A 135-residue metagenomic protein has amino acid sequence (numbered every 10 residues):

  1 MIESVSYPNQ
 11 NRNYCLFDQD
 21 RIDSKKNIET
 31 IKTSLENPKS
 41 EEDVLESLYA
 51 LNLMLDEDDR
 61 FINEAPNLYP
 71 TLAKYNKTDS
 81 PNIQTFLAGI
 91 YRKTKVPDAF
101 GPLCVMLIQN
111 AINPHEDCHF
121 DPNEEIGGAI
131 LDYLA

Functional and structural regions predicted by a protein language model:
M1-S24, T33, A135: Short, compositionally biased, intrinsically disordered N-terminal export/targeting signals, typified by the non-Sec
S4-S6, Y14, L51, C104-I108 (+1 more regions): Polar, low-complexity export/assembly segments characteristic of proteins that are secreted or assemble on the cell
D20, S24, N37, E41 (+4 more regions): Inter-repeat boundary and helix-capping residues of tandem alpha-helical solenoids
I22-S34, E57-Y75, V96-P114: Amphipathic alpha-helical scaffolding segments comprising HEAT/armadillo-like alpha-solenoid repeats
L35-K39, Y75-K77, Y91, L107-F120 (+1 more regions): Alpha-solenoid helical repeat architecture
E41-S47, S80, Q84, F100 (+1 more regions): Residue-level detector of extended alpha-helical repeat arrays and alpha-solenoid scaffolds
A50-L53, F86-K93, M106, A129 (+1 more regions): Core register positions within helices of long alpha-helical scaffolds
N63-Y69, H119-I130: Glycine-rich, flexible loop segments associated with nucleotide phosphate handling
